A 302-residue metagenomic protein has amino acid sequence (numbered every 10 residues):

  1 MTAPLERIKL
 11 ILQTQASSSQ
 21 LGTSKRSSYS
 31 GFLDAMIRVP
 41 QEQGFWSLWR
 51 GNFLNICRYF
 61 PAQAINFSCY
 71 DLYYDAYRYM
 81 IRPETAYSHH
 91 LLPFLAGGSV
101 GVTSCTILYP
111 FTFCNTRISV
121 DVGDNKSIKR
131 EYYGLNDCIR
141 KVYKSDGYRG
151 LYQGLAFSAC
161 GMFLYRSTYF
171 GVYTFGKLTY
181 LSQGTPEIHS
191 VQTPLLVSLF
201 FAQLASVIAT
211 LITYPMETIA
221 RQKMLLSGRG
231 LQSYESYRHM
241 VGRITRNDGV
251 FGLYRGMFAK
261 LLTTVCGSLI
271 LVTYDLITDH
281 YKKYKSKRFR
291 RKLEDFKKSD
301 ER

Functional and structural regions predicted by a protein language model:
M1-E6: Hydrophobic transmembrane alpha-helices of multi-pass solute transporters/permeases
K9-Y29, L33, F67-R149, Q153-A156 (+5 more regions): Flexible extramembrane linkers and terminal tails adjacent to transmembrane helices in organellar membrane proteins
G31-Q43, R50-F53: Blade-loop segments of beta-propeller domains
L48, Q63, I81-R82: Short, flexible active-site-proximal loops enriched in glycine and acidic residues
L48-R50, Q153: Membrane-interface alpha-helices at helix entry/exit sites of multi-pass transporters
G51-Y59, S158-A159: Hydrophobic alpha-helical transmembrane segments of multi-pass small-molecule transporters/permeases
N55, Y59-F67, R166: Specific transmembrane alpha-helical segments of multi-pass solute transporters/efflux pumps, especially DMT/EamA
